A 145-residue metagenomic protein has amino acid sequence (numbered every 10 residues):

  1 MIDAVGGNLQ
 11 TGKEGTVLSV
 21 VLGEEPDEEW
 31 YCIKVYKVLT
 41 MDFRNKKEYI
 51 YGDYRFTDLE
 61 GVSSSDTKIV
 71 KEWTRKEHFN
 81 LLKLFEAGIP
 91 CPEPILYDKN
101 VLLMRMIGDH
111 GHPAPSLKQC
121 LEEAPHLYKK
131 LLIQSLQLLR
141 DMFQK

Functional and structural regions predicted by a protein language model:
M1-A114: Conserved ATP-binding subdomain of kinase catalytic cores across diverse folds
T67-V70, A124-K129: Short, surface-exposed loop/turn motifs that are enriched in glycine and acidic residues and include a nearby proline
G111-P125: AlphaC helix of the protein kinase catalytic domain
H126-K145: Conserved kinase catalytic-core segment
